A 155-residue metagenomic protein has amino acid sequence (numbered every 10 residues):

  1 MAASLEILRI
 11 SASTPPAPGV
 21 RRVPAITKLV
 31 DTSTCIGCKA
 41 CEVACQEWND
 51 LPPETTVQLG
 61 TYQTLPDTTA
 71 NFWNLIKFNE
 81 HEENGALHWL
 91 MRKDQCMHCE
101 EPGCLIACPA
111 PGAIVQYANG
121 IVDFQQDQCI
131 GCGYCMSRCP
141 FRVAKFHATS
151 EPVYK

Functional and structural regions predicted by a protein language model:
M1-K155: Non-ligating segments of multi-cofactor redox enzymes
